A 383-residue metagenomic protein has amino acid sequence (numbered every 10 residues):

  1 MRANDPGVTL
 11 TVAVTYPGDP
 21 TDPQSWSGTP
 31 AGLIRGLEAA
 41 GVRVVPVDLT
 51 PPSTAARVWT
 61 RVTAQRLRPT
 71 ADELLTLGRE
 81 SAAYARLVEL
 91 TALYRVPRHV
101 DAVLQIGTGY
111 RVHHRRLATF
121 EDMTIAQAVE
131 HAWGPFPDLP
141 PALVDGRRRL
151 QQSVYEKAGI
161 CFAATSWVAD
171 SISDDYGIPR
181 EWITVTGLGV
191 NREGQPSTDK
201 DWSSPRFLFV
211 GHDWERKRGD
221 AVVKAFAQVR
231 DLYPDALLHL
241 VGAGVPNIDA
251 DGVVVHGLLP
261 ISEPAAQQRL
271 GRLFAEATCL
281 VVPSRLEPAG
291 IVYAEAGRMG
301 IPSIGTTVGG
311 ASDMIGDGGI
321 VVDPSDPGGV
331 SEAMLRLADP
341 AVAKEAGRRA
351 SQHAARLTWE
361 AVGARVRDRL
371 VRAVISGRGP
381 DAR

Functional and structural regions predicted by a protein language model:
P140-C161: Membrane-proximal helix-turn-helix segments that form the acceptor-binding/catalytic region of lipid-linked
W167, G189: Carbohydrate-associated surface elements
S197-K217, V223-R230, L238-V241: Conserved donor-binding/catalytic core segment of Leloir-type glycosyltransferases
G242-C279: Nucleotide-activated donor-binding/catalytic signature segment of Leloir-type glycosyltransferases, i.e., the conserved
R285: Aromatic "clamp/platform" in nucleotide-sugar-dependent glycosyltransferases that forms part of the donor/acceptor
Y293, P302-G305: Short hydrophobic beta-strand element within catalytic cores of glycosyltransferases and related nucleotide-activated
D317-P327, R336-A341: Conserved acidic donor-binding segment of nucleotide-sugar-dependent glycosyltransferases
V342-R356: A short, well-ordered alpha-helix in the C-terminal region of glycosyltransferases
